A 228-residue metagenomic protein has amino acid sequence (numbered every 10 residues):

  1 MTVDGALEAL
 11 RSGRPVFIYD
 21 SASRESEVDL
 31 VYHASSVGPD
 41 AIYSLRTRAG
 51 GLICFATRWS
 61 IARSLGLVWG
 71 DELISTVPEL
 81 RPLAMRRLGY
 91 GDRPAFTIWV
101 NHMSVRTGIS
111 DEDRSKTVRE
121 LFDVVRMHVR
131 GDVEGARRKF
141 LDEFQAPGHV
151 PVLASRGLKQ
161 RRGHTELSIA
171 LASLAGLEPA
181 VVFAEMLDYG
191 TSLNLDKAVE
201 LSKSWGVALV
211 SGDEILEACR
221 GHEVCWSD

Functional and structural regions predicted by a protein language model:
M1-D228: Catalytic domains of riboflavin
